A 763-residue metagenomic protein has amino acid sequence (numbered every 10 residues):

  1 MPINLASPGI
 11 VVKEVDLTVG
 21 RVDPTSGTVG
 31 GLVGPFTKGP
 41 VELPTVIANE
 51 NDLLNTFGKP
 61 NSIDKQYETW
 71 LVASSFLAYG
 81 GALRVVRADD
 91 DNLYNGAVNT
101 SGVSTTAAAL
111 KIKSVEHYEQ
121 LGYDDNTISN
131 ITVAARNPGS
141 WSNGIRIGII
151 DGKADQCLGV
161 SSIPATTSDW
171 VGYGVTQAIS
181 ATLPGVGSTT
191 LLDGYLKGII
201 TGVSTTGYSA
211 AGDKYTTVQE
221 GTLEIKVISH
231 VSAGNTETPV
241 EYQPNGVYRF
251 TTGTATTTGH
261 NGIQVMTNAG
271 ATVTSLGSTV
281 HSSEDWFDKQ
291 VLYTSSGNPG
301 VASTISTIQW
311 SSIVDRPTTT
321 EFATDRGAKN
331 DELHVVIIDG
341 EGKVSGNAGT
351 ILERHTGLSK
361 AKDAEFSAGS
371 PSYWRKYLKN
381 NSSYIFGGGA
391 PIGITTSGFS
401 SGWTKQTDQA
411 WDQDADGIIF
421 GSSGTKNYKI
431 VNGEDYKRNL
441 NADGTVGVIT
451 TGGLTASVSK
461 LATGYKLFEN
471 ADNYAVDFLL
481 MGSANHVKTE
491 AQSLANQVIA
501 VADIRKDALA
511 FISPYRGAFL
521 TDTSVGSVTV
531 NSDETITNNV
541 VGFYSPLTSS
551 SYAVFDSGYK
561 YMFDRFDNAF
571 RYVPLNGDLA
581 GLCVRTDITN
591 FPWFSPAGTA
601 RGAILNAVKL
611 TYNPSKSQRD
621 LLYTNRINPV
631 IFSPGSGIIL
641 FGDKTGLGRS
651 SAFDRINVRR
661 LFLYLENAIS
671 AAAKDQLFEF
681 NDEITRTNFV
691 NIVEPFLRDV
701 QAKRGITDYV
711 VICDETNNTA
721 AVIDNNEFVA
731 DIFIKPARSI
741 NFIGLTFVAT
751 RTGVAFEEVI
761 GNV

Functional and structural regions predicted by a protein language model:
M1-A107, H117-Y118, I131-A134, N330-H334 (+3 more regions): Structured, hydrophobic secondary-structure cores that serve as assembly/anchoring elements
M1-S229, G234, E241-P244, T258-V336: Extended assembly-interface regions of large multimeric machines
G96-A97, A109-V115, S142-I150, L196-I200 (+4 more regions): Short amphipathic beta-strand/extended segments with alternating polar/hydrophobic composition
G139, N235, S370, Q492-S493: Serine-centered coil/turn micro-motif
I150-D155, A348-G357, Q492-A502: Short linear, low-complexity motifs centered on an aromatic residue
K153-L158, T176-A178, L358-S367, R751-V763: Short, cationic low-complexity segments
V160, T182-L183, T205-G212, V231-P239 (+9 more regions): Surface-exposed intrinsically disordered loops and tails
G172, E284, Q290-G402: Extended N-terminal export/anchoring regions of large proteins
